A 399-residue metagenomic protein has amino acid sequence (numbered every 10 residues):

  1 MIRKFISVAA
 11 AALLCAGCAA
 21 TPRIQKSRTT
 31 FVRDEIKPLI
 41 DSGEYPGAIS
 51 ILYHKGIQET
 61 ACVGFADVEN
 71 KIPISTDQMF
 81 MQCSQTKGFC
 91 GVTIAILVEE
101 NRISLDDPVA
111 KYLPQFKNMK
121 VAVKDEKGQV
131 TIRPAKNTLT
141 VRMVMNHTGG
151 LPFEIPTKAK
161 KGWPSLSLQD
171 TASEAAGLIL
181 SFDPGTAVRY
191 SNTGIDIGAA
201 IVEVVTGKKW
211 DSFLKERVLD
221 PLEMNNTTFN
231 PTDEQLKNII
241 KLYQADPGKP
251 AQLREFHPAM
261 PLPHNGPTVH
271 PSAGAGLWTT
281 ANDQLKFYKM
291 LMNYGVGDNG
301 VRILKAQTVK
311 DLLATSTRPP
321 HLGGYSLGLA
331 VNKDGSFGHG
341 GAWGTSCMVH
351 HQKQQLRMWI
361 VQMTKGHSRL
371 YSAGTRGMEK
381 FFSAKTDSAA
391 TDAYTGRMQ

Functional and structural regions predicted by a protein language model:
R3-V8: Sec-dependent signal peptide recognition, specifically the positively charged N-region followed immediately by
A16-G17: C-terminal motif of bacterial Sec signal peptides marking the signal peptidase cleavage site
K26-F80, R102-S104, N118-D125, V130 (+1 more regions): Short, conserved catalytic-motif segment at the N-terminal edge
R28, V32, Q82, T86 (+6 more regions): Hydrophobic (often cysteine-bearing) scaffold residues that line and stabilize catalytic clefts of nucleotide/cofactor
I36-K37, K55-Q58, M79-V109, I195-E203 (+2 more regions): Active-site SXXK
T60, K120-G335: Short, surface-exposed loop or secondary-structure junction motifs that flank catalytic or metal-binding residues
N293, Q307-L322, G366-Q399: Short, gly/Ser/Thr-rich active-site loops of penicillin-recognizing serine hydrolases
W343-K353: Short, surface-exposed beta-strand/loop micro-motifs that present aromatic residues
